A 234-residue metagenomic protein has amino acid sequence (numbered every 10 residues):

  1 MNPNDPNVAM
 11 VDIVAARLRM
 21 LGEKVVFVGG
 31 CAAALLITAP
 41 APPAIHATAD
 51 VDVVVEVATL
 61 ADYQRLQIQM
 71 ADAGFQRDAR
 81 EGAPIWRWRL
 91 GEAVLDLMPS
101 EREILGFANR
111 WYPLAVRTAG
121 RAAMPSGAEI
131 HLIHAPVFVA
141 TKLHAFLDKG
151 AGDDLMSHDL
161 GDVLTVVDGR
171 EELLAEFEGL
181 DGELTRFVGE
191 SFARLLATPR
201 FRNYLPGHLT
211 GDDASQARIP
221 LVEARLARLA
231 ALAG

Functional and structural regions predicted by a protein language model:
M1-G234: Compositionally biased terminal segments of proteins
